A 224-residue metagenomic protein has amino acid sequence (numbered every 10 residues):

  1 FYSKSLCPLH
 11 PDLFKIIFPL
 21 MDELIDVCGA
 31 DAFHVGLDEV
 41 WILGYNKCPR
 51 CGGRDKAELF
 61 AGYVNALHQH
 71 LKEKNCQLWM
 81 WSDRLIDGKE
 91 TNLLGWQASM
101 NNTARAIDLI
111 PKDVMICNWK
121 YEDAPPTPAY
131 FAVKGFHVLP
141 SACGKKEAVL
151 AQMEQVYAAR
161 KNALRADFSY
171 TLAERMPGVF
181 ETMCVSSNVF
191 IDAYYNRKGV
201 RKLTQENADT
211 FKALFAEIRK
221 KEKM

Functional and structural regions predicted by a protein language model:
S3-L6, I42: Conserved radical SAM core fold
K4, P11-F33, R50-M224: Substrate-binding groove of N-acetylhexosamine-processing glycoside hydrolases
A32-W41: Active-site-proximal, well-structured secondary-structure segments within enzyme catalytic domains
W41-K47: Short acidic/His/Gly/Ser-rich catalytic and metal-binding motifs that mark active-site loops of diverse hydrolases
